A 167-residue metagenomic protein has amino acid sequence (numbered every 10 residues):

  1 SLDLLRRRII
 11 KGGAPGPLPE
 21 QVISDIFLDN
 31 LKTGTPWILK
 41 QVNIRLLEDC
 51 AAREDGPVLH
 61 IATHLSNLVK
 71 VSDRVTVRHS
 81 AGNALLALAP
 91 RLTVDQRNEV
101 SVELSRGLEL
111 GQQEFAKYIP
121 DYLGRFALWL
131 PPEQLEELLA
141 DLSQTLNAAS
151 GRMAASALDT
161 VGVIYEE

Functional and structural regions predicted by a protein language model:
S1-G12, L39-C50, R78-A89, F115-A127 (+1 more regions): Amphipathic alpha-helical elements of HEAT/ARM-like alpha-solenoid repeat scaffolds that form extended
L2, R6, L28, K32 (+6 more regions): Amphipathic alpha-helical repeat scaffolds
D3-L5, G16, V75, V94: Intrinsically disordered, low-complexity regions enriched in serine, threonine, proline and polar/charged residues
A14-N30, R53-L68, R91-R106, W129-Q144 (+1 more regions): Amphipathic alpha-helical scaffolding segments comprising HEAT/armadillo-like alpha-solenoid repeats
G34-P36, V77, V94, L146 (+1 more regions): N-terminal compositionally biased, intrinsically disordered segments and leader/signal-like regions
T35-P36, D73-R74, G111-Q112, A149-S150: Short inter-helical turns and helix N-cap capping residues of alpha-solenoid HEAT/ARM repeat scaffolds
K40, D95, G111-Q112, E133: Intrinsically disordered, low-complexity regions enriched in polar/acidic and amide residues
I44, D55, R74-V77, G82 (+5 more regions): Generic alpha-helix initiation/capping and coil-helix boundary signal
